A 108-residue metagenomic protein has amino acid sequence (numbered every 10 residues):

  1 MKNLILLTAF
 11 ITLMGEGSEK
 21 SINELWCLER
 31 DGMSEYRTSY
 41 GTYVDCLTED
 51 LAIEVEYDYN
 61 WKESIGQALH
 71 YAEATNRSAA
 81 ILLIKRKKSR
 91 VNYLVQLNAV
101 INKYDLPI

Functional and structural regions predicted by a protein language model:
M1-L4: Positively charged n-region of N-terminal signal peptides that target proteins for export
L6-F10: Hydrophobic helical h-region of N-terminal Sec-dependent signal peptides in bacterial secretory/periplasmic proteins
I11-E49: Acidic-basic catalytic patches of nuclease active cores, encompassing PD-(D/E)XK and other metal-cofactor nuclease
K20-R30, E54-N60, I84-K87: Short linear motifs at secondary-structure transitions and domain/linker junctions
L28, H70-E73: Short, well-ordered alpha-helices that flank and scaffold nucleotide-derived cofactor binding pockets
C46-Y57, Y71: Conserved catalytic cores of phosphodiester-cleaving nucleases, focusing on short active-site segments
Y57-K62, A72-I108: Nucleic-acid nuclease catalytic cores
E63-Q67: Short, surface-exposed coil-to-beta transition loops
